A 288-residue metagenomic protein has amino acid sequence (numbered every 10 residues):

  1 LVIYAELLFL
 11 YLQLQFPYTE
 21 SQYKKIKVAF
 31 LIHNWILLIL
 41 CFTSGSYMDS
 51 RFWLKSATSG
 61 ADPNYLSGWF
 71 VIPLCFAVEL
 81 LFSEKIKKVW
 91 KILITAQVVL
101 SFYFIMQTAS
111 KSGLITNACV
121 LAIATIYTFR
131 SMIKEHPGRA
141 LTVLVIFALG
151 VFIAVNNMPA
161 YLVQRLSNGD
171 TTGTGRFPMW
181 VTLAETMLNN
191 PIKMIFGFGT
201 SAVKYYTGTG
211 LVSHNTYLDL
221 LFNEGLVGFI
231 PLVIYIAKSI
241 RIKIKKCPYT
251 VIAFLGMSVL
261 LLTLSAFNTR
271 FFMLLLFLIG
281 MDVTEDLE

Functional and structural regions predicted by a protein language model:
L1, A57-P73, S213-T216, L221-G225 (+1 more regions): Membrane-interface micro-motifs in multi-pass membrane enzymes
L1-L40, N168-G169, M281-E288: Membrane-anchoring hydrophobic segments
L7, Q22-D49, A61-T128, I234: Alpha-helical transmembrane segments of multi-pass inner-membrane proteins
Y11-S21, A77-K85, A122-M132, A154-N157 (+2 more regions): Structural signal for the C-terminal ends of transmembrane alpha-helices and the immediately following loop
W35-L40, V99-Y103, A148-I153, L255-S265: Aromatic-anchored segments of alpha-helical transmembrane domains
W53, A57-S59, Y161, S167-E224: Long extracytoplasmic/lumenal interhelical loops at the membrane interface of multi-pass membrane proteins
K88, R130, H136-P137, N223-S258 (+1 more regions): Hydrophobic transmembrane alpha-helices and their immediate junctions
T108, T125-N168, A184-N189: A membrane-periplasm/extracellular boundary helix in multi-pass inner-membrane enzymes that assemble envelope glycans
